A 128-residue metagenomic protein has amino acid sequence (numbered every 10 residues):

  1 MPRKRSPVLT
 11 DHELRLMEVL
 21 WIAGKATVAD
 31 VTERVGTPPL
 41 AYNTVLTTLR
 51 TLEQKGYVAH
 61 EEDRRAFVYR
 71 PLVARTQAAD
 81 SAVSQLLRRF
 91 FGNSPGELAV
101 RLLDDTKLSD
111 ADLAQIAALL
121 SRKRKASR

Functional and structural regions predicted by a protein language model:
M1-M17, A126: Short alpha-helical segments that sit at the start of domains
P7-H12, D63-A82: Short, cationic-aromatic polyanion-contact patches
V19-T27: Short capping segments at the starts of secondary-structure elements
A26-V35: Short acidic, hydrophobic short linear motifs in intrinsically disordered regions
L46-R50: Short, hydrophobic-biased segments on the C-terminal half of alpha helices that form "recognition helices"
G56: Glycine-centered, phosphate/nucleic-acid-interacting loop/turn motifs that mediate DNA/RNA or nucleotide
H60: Short beta-strand "wing" residues that participate in macromolecule-binding interfaces
A78-A126: Amphipathic alpha-helical dimerization/coiled-coil segments that flank or bridge DNA-binding/regulatory modules
